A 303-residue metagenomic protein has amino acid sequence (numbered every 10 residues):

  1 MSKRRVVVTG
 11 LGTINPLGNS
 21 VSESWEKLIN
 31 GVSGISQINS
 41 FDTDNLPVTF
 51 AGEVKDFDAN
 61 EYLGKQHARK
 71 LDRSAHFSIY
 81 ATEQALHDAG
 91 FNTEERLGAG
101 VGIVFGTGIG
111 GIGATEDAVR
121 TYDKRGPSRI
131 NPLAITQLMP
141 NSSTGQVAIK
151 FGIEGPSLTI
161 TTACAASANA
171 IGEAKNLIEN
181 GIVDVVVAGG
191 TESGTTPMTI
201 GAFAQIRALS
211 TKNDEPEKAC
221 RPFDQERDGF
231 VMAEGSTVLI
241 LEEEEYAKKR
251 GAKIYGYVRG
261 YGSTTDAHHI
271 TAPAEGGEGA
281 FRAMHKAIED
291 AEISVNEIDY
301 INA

Functional and structural regions predicted by a protein language model:
M1-N60, Y80-Q84, T107, Q146-I149 (+1 more regions): Conserved beta-strand-centric core segments of catalytic alpha/beta enzyme folds
R5-T9, S36, D214-I293, E297-Y300: Condensing-enzyme catalytic core mediating Claisen C-C bond formation in acyl metabolism
V8, I29-T162, T191-I200, E297-A303: Conserved beta-ketoacyl condensing-enzyme motif
F77-A89, A170, A283-A291: Stable alpha-helical structural segments in soluble proteins, enriched in small hydrophobic residues
T121-Y122, A204-R207, E275: Short, hinge-like loop/turn segments at secondary-structure boundaries
P140, T144, S167, A280: Conserved donor sugar-nucleotide recognition element shared by glycan-biosynthetic enzymes
C164-A166, G262: Catalytic nucleophile serine of serine hydrolases, specifically the conserved "nucleophile elbow" pentapeptide
